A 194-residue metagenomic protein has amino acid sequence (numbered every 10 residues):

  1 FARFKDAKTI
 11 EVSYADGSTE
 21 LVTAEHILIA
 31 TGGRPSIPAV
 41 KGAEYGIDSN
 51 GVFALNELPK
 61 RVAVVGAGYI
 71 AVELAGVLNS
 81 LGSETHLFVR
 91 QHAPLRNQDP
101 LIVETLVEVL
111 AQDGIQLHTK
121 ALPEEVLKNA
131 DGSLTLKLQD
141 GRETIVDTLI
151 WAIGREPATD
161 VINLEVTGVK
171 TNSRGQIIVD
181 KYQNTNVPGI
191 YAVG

Functional and structural regions predicted by a protein language model:
F1, D6, T31, D48-N50 (+3 more regions): Short loop/edge segments at beta-strand edges and connector loops that shape dinucleotide/nucleotide cofactor-binding
F1-A24, L117, E125-T135: Feature captures the FAD/FMN-dependent oxidoreductase FAD-binding
R3, G33-P35, G141, G154-P157: Short glycine-rich anion-binding loops that position phosphate/pyrophosphate groups of nucleotides and phosphorylated
D6-P38, S49, A54: Glycine-rich active-site/cofactor-binding loop and its immediate structural neighborhood
G17-H26, Q139-T148, N186: Core beta-strand elements of the Rossmann-like FAD/NAD(P) dinucleotide-binding domain in flavoenzyme oxidoreductases
I29, V65-G66: Conserved N-terminal Rossmann-fold NAD(P)-binding element of oxidoreductases
E44-P59, E143-G194: FAD-site-proximal beta/loop scaffold in flavoenzymes
F53-A54, P59-A63, Y69-T135: Rossmann-like dinucleotide-binding cores of NAD(P)H-dependent redox enzymes
